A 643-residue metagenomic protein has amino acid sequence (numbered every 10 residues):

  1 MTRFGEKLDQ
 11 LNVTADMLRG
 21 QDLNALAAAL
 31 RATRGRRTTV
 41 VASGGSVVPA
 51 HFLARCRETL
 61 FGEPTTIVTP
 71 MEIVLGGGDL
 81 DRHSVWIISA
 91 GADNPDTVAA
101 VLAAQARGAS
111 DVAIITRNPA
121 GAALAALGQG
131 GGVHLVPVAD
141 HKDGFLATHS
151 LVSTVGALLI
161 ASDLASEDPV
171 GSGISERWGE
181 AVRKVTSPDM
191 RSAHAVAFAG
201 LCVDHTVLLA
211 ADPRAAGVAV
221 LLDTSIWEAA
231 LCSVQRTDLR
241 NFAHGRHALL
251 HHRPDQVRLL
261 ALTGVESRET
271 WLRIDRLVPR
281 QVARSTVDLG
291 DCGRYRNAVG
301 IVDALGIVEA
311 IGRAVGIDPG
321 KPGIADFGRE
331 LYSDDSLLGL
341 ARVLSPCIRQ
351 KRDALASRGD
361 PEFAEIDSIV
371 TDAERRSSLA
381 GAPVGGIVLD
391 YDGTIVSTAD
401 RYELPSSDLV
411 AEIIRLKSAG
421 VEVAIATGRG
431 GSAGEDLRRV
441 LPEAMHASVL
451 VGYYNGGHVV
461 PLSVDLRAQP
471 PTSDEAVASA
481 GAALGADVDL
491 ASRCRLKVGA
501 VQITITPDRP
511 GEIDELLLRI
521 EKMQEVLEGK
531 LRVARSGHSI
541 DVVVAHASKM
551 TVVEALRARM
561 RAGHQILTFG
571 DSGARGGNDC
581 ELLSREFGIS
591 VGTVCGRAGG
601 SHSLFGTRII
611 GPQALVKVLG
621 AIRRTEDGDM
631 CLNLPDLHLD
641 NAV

Functional and structural regions predicted by a protein language model:
M1-D16, I114, Q129-G130, Q256-D353: Phosphate-moiety recognition in structured ligand-binding domains
T2-R36, H134-D255, D334-I348: Active-site phosphate/pyrophosphate-binding segments
R36-G179, R253, V257-T286, G290 (+1 more regions): Glycine-rich phosphate-binding loops that contact phosphosugars or nucleotide phosphates
P119-V133, G245-L249, Y295-V299, E435-L437: Glycine-rich, charge-decorated loop segments at or immediately adjacent to ligand/cofactor-binding or catalytic sites
G131, L404-K497: Active-site phosphate-binding/coordination module
S345-T371, S377-S378, A382, M550-V643: Mg2+-dependent phosphoryl-transfer enzymes with acidic/Ser/Thr/Gly-rich catalytic loops
S378-E403, I425, D579: Asp-based phosphoryl-transfer active-site loop
D487-L582, E586: Conserved acidic, metal-coordinating active-site core of Asp-based, Mg2+-dependent phosphoryl-transfer enzymes
